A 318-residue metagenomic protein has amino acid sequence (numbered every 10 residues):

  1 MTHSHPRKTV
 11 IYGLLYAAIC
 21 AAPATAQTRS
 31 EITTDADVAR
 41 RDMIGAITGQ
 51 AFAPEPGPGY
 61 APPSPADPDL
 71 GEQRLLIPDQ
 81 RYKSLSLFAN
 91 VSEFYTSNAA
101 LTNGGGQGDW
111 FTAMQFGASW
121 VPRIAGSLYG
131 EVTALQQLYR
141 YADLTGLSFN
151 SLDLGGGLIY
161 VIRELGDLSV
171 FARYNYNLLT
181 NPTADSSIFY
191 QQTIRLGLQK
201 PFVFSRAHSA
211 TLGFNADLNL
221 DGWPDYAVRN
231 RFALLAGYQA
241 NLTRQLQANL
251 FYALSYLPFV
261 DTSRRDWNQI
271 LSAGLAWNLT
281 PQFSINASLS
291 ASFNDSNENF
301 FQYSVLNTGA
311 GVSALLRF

Functional and structural regions predicted by a protein language model:
T2-H3, A24-S86: N-terminal periplasmic/intermembrane-space "pro-region" immediately following the signal or transit peptide
R74-L75, Q115-S119, G155-I159, R195-Q199 (+3 more regions): Outer-membrane beta-barrel architecture
Q80, V121-S127, V161-L165, V203-A207 (+2 more regions): Outer-membrane beta-barrel channels and translocator barrels
Y82, S92-S119, A142-L144: Surface-exposed strand-loop-strand hairpins of Gram-negative outer-membrane beta-barrel proteins
L85-A89, L128-V132, L168-A172, I194 (+6 more regions): Transmembrane beta-strands of outer-membrane beta-barrel proteins
V91-A99, P122, A134-R140, Y174-T180 (+8 more regions): Transmembrane beta-strands of outer-membrane beta-barrel pores
G108-M114, S148-L154, I188-I194, Y226-F232 (+2 more regions): Residues that define the transmembrane beta-barrel architecture of outer-membrane proteins
W277-N278, S284, S288, S304-F318: Outer-membrane beta-barrel "beta-signal"
